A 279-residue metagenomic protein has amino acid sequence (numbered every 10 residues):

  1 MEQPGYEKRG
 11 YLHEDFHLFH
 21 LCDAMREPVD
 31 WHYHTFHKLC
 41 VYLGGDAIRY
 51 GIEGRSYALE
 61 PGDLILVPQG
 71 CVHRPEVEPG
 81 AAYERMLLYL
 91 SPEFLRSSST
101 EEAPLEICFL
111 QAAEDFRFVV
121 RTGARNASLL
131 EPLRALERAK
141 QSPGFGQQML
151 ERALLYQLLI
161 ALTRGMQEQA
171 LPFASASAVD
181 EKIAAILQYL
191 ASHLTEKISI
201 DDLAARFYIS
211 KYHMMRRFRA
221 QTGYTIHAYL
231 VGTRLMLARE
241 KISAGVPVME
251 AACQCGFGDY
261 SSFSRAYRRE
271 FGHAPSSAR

Functional and structural regions predicted by a protein language model:
M1-C22, Q69-Q141, I160, R164-Q169: A hydrophobic/aromatic-rich effector-binding and dimerization subdomain of bacterial HTH-type transcriptional regulators
Y11-H13, H34, G51, L59 (+2 more regions): A generic fold-level signal
L18-H34, I48: Conserved short histidine dyad/triad with adjacent acidic residue
C40-E60, R74-E76: A short beta-strand-loop-beta hairpin characteristic of the jelly-roll/cupin
N126-L130, R134-E137, R152-L155, L171-I198 (+2 more regions): A short, Lys/Arg-enriched amphipathic alpha-helix from helix-turn-helix/homeodomain DNA-binding modules
F145-A153: Short, solvent-exposed positions on alpha-helices
A161-Q167, Y189-T233, V246, A252-A278: Basic/polar phosphate-binding segments, predominantly the helix-turn-helix DNA-binding elements of transcriptional
